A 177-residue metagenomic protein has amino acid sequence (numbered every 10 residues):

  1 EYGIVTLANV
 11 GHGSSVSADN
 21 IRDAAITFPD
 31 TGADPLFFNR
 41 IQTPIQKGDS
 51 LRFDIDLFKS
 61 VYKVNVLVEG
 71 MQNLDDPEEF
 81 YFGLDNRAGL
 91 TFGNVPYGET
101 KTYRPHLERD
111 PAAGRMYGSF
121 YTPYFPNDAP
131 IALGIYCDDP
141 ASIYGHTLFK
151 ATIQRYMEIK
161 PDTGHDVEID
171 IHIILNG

Functional and structural regions predicted by a protein language model:
E1-H12, D76-T163: Tryptophan-paired
E1-S60: Short, low-hydrophobicity acidic/polar segments
I45, D56, Q72, P123-F125: Generic marker of residues within folded, mature protein domains
S50-R52, K63, R115-S119: Intrinsic-disorder/low-complexity, polar/charged segments enriched in Ser/Thr/Lys/Arg/Asp/Glu/Gln
S50-R52, P130, D166: A generic structural signal for beta-strand entry/edge sites
I55, V66, F82, L133-I135 (+1 more regions): Hydrophobic beta-strand residues in large extracellular and virion-surface proteins
F58-Q72: A short, Gly/Thr-enriched small/hydrophobic beta-strand-prone motif that recurs across taxa
V167-G177: Hydrophobic, glycine-enriched assembly/anchoring segments
